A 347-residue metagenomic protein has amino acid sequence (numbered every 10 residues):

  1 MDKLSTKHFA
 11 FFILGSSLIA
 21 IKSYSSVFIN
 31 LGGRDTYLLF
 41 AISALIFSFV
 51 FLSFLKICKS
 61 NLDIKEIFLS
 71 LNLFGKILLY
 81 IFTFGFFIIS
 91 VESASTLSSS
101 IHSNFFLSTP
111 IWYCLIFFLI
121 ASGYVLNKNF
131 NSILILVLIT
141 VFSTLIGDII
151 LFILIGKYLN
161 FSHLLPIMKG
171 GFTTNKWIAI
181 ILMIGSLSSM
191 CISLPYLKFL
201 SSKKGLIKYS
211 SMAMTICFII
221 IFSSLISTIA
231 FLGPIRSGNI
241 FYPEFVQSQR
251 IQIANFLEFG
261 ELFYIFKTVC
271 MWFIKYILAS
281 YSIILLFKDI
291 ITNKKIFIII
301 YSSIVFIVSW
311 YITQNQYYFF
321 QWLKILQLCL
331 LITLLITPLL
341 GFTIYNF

Functional and structural regions predicted by a protein language model:
L4, F87-S90, A94, L126 (+3 more regions): Hydrophobic alpha-helical segments and their helix-loop junctions in multi-pass secondary transporters
S5-Y24, L39-S43, F47-V50, F82-F86 (+6 more regions): Hydrophobic, membrane-embedded alpha-helices of multi-pass small-molecule transporters
I21-I111: Membrane helical hairpin/interfacial module
N30, H102, F118-T140, F199-S202 (+2 more regions): Membrane-water interface regions at transmembrane-helix termini and the short interhelical loops of multi-pass membrane
N72-T83, I139-I155, I216-S223, I304 (+1 more regions): Small-residue-rich segments of transmembrane alpha-helices in multi-pass membrane proteins, especially helix faces
W112-Y113, V125-I155, L323-L339: Membrane-interface loop-to-helix entry segments
F231-G260: Membrane-interface interhelical connector segments
I291-I298, S309-I332: Extracellular/periplasmic helix-loop-helix junctions in multi-pass membrane proteins
